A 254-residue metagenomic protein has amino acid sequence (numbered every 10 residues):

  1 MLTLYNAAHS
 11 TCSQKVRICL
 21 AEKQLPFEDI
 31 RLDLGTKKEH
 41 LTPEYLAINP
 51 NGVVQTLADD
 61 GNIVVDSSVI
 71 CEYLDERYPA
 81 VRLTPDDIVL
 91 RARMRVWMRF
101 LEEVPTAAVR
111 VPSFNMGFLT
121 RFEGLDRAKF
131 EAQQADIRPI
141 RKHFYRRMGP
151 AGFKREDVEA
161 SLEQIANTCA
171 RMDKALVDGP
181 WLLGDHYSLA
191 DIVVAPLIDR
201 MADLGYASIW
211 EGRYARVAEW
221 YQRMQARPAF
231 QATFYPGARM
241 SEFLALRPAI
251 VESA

Functional and structural regions predicted by a protein language model:
M1-P139, V251: GST-like domain detector, emphasizing the conserved glutathione-binding G-site in the N-terminal thioredoxin-like
A7, D33, L189, G237-A238: Short, solvent-exposed turn/loop segments enriched in Gly/Ser/Thr/Pro and often Arg
M94-W97, R121-L125, M172-L176, M240-A254: Short flexible/disordered coil segments
T106-Q222, A226: GST-like fold's C-terminal all-alpha helical module
E211-A254: Long, positively charged, glycine-interspersed low-complexity recognition regions
